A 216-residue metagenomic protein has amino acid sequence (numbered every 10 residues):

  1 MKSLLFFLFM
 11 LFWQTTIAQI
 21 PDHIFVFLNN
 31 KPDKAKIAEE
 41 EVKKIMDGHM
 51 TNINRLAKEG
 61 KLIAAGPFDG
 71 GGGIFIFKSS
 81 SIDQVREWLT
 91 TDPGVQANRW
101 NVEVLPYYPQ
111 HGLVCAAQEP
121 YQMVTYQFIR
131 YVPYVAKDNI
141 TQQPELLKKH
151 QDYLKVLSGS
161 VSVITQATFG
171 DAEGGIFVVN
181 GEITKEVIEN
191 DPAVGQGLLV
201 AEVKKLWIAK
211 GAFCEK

Functional and structural regions predicted by a protein language model:
M1-D22: Bacterial Sec-dependent N-terminal signal peptides
Q19-K216: Conserved, structured core segments of small domains
